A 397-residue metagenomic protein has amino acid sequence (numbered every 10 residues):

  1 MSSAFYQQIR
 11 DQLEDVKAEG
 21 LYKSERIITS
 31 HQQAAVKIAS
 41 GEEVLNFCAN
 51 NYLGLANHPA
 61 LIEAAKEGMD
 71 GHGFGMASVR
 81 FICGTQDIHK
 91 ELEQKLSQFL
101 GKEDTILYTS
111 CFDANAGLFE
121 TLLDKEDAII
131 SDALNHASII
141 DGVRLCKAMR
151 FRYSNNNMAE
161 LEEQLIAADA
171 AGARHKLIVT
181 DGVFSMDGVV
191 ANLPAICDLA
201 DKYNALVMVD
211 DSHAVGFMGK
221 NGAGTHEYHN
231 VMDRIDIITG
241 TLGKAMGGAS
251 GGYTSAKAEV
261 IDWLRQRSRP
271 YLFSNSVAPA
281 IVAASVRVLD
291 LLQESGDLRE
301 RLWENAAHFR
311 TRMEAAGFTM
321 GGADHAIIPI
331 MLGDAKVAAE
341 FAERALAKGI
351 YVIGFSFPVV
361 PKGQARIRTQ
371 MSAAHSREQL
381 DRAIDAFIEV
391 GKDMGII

Functional and structural regions predicted by a protein language model:
I9-R10, D15-F74, A205: N-terminal "arm"/small-domain region of PLP-dependent enzymes with the aminotransferase-like
N51, F151, N155-V209: Active-site phosphate-binding strand-loop segment of PLP-dependent enzymes
L55, E300-F309, E314-G349, V359 (+2 more regions): Conserved PLP-binding catalytic core of the aspartate aminotransferase-like
P59, E63-E67, G71, Q94 (+2 more regions): PLP-dependent enzyme catalytic core of the Aspartate aminotransferase-like
V79-T85, E93-G117: Short loop-beta-helix segment that forms the pyridoxal 5′-phosphate
G101, K125, L145-K147, Y203 (+1 more regions): Short, structured coil segments at secondary-structure junctions
L118-A137: Conserved PLP-anchoring active-site segment centered on the Schiff-base-forming lysine
Y203-L206, H213, M218-D324, V337: Active-site C-terminal subdomain of aminotransferase-like
